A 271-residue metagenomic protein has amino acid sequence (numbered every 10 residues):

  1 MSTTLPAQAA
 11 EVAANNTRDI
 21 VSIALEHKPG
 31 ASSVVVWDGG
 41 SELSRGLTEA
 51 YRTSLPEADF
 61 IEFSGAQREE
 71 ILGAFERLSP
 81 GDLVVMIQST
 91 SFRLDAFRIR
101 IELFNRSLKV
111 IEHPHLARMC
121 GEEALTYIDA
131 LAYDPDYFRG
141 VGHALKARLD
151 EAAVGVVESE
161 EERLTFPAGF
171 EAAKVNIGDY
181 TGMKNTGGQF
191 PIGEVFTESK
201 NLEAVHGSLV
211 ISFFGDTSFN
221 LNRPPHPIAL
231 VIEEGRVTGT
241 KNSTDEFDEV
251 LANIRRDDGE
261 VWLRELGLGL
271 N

Functional and structural regions predicted by a protein language model:
M1-P225, E233: Active-site bordering "gate/hinge" segments that shape substrate access to catalytic or cofactor-binding pockets
R223, G239-N271: Dual-mode signal for accessory low-complexity, basic/Gly-rich regions
H226-K241: Active-site and channel-lining beta-strand-loop segments that bind or position nucleotide-derived/phosphorylated
